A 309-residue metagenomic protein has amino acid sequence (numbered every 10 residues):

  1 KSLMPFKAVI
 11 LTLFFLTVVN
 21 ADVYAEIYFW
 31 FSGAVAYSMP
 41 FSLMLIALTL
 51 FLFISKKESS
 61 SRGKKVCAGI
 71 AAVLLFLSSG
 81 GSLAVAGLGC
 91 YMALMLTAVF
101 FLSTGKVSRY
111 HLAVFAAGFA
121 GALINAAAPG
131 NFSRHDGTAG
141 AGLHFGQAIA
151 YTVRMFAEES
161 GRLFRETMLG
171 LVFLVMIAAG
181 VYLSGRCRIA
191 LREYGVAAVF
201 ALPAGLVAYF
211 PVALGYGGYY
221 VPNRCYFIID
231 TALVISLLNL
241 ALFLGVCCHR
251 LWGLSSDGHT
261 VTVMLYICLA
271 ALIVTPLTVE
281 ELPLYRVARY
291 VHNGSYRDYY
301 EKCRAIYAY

Functional and structural regions predicted by a protein language model:
K1, F31, L83-C225, V287: Transmembrane catalytic cores of multi-pass membrane glycosyltransferases and polysaccharide-assembly enzymes
K1-V9, L13-L16, Y28-M39, L52 (+6 more regions): Short, surface-exposed loop/strand segments
K7-S55, S82, V207-L242: Membrane-interface micro-motifs in multi-pass membrane enzymes
L13-A21, L75-G80, G118-A127, A201-A213 (+1 more regions): Aromatic-anchored segments of alpha-helical transmembrane domains
I46-F53, M92-F101, V175-V181, D230-R250: Transmembrane alpha-helices and membrane-interface helical segments of multi-pass integral membrane enzymes
K65, E193, A197-A198, V246-E281: Signature aromatic-anchored transmembrane alpha helix within multi-pass, membrane-resident enzymes that catalyze glycan
K65-L94: Membrane-interface alpha helices of multi-pass inner-membrane proteins
C268-Y309: Membrane-embedded, lumen/periplasm-facing catalytic core of multi-pass transferases that use lipid-linked donors
